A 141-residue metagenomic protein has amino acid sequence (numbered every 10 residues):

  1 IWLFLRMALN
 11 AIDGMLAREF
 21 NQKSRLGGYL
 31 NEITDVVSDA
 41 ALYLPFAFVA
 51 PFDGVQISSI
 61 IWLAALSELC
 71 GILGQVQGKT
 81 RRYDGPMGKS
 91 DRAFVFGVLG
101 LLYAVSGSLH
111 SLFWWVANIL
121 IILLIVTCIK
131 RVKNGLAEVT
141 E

Functional and structural regions predicted by a protein language model:
I1, A41-E141: Hydrophobic alpha-helical transmembrane segments
I1-F20: A glycine-rich, hydrophobic loop/mini-helix early in the fold
F4-L9, L26, L30, T34 (+1 more regions): Short alpha-helix carrying the canonical HExxH Zn2+-binding catalytic motif
M7, E32-V36, I61, I122-I125: Residue-level hotspots within the lipid-embedded alpha helices of multi-pass solute transporters
I12, E19, R25-L26, V76 (+1 more regions): Short glycine/serine/threonine-biased micro-segments
M15-Q56: Basic, amphipathic juxtamembrane/active-site segments that coordinate anionic phosphate or diphosphate groups
